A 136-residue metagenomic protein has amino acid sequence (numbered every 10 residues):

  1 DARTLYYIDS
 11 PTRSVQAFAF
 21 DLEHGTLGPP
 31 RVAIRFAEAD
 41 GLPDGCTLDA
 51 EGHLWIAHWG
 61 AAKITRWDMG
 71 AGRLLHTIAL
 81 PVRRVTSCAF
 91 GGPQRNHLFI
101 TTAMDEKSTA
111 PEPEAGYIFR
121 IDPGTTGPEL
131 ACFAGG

Functional and structural regions predicted by a protein language model:
D1-L5, F36-H53, V82-H97, D105: Beta-rich, blade/repeat-based domains predominating in secreted/periplasmic proteins but also intracellular
L5-T12, L54-W59, H97-E106, P111: Conserved beta-strand positions in repeat-built beta-propeller and related beta-rich domains
P11, P29, L42, G60 (+2 more regions): Beta-rich catalytic cores
R13-Q16, A62-I64, E106-S108, I118: Structural signal for beta-propeller blades
F18-T26, M69-A71, D122-P128: Short loop/turn segments immediately following beta-strands, especially the blade-tip and inter-blade linker loops
V32-A39, T77-P81, G135: Surface loop/turn motifs at the tips and blade-to-blade linkers of beta-strand repeat domains
T65-H76, F90, L98: Flexible "stalk/tail and boundary" regions
A89-G136: Blade-level signature of beta-propeller repeat domains, shared across WD40, Kelch, NHL, RCC1 and BNR/Asp-box propellers
